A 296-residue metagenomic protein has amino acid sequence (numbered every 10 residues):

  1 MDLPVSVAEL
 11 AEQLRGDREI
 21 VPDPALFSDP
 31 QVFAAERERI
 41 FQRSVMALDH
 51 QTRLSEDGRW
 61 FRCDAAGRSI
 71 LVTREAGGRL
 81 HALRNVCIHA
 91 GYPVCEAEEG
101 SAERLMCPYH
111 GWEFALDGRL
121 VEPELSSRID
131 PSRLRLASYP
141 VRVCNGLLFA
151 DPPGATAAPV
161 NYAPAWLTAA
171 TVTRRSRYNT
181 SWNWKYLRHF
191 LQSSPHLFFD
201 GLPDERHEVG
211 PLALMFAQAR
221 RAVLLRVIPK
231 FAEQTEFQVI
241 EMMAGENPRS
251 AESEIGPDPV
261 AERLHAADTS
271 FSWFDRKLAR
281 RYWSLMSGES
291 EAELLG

Functional and structural regions predicted by a protein language model:
M1-R39, M46, H50, P131-L167: Replace "small metal-dependent catalytic modules" with "small catalytic or cofactor-binding modules
D2-P30, G91-E103, L167-R174, Y178 (+2 more regions): N-terminal short leaders/motifs
D2-Q13, E19-P22, Q42, F274-G296: C-terminal lid/capping helical subdomain adjacent to the catalytic/cofactor pocket in oxidative enzymes
I40, R53-S55, C63-A66, H207-E208 (+1 more regions): A short catalytic or substrate-binding loop motif that flags glycine-/basic-rich loops and adjacent residues that bind
R43-L54, R119-L125, H207-P211: Short Pro/Gly-enriched beta-strand edge/turn motifs at strand-loop
L48, C63, S176-T180: Generic detection of short hydrophobic beta-strand segments and adjacent strand-loop junctions
R53-P153: Rieske [2Fe-2S] iron-sulfur-binding domain
T73, R79, N85, G154-G296: C-terminal catalytic domain of Rieske-type non-heme iron oxygenases
